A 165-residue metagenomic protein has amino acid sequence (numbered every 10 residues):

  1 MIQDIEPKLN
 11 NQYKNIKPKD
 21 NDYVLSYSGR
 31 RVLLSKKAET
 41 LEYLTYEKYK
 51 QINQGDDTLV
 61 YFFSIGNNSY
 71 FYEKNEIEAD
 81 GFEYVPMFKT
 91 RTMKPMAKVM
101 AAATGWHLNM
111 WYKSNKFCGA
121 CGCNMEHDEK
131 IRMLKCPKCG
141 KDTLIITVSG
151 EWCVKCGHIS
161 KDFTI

Functional and structural regions predicted by a protein language model:
M1-M96: N-terminal alpha-helical interaction blocks
D22, K94, N109, E151 (+1 more regions): Functionally constrained cores in energy, signaling, and assembly domains
L33-Q54, A101, W106, K141 (+2 more regions): Conserved Nudix-box catalytic region and its N-terminal flanking loop in Nudix hydrolases and closely related
L59-V60, F82, M125, D142-L144 (+1 more regions): Short glycine-aromatic motifs
K74-I77, K138, C156-H158: Secondary-structure transition/turn motif
M93-M96, M100, W111: Amphipathic, alpha-helical segments enriched in basic
A103-V154: Cys/His-rich short segments
